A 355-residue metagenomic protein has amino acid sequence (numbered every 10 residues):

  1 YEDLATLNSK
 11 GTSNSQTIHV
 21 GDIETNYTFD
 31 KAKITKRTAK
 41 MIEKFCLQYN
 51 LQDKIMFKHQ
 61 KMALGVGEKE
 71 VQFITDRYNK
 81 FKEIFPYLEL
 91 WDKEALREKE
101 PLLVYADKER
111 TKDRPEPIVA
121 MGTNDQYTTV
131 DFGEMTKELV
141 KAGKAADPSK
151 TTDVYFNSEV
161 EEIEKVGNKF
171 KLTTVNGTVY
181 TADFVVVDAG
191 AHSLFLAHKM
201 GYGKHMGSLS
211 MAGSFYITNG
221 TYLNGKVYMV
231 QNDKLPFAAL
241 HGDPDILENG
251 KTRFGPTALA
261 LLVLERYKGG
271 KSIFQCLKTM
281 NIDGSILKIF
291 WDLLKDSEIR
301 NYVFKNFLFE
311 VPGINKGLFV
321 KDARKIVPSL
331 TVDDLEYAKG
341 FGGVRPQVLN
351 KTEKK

Functional and structural regions predicted by a protein language model:
Y1-G11: Glycine-rich FAD pyrophosphate-binding loop
S15-D107, V263, G270-I273: Dinucleotide-binding Rossmann-like beta1-alpha1 core, especially the glycine-rich loop that anchors the ADP
N26-A32, Q126, K305-V311: Active-site rim elements
E68-K141, A145-D147, D153-Y155, I163-K165 (+1 more regions): Flavin (FAD/FMN) cofactor-binding and adjacent substrate-gating region of FAD-dependent oxidoreductase domains
Q72, N79, E83, L262-K321 (+1 more regions): Alpha-helical membrane-targeting segments
K93-V104, G207-G213, I217-N219, L294-K355: Flavin (FAD/FMN) cofactor-binding core of flavoprotein oxidoreductases
I163-N168, T174-Q275: Flavin-dependent oxidoreductases
